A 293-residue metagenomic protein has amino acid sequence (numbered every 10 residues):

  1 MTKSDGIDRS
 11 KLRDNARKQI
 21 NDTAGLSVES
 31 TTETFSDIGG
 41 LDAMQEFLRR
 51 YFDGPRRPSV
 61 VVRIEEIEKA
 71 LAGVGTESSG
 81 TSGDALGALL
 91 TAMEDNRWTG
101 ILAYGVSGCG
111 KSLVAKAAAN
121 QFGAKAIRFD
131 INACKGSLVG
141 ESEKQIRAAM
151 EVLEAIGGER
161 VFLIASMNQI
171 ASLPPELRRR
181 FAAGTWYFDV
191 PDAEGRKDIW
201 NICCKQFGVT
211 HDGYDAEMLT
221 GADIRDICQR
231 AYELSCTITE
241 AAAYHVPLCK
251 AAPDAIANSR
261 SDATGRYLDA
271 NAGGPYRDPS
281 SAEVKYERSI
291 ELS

Functional and structural regions predicted by a protein language model:
M1-G6, S10-N15, A222-T237, P247: C-terminal helical "lid" of AAA+/P-loop NTPase domains
M1-K3, D14-Q19, Y51, P55 (+5 more regions): Alpha-helix boundary/capping residues
I7-S10, G25-L26, A155, E159 (+6 more regions): Charged, solvent-exposed alpha-helical segments that act as regulatory interaction surfaces
R9, I131, H211, G221 (+1 more regions): Structural motif detector for alpha-helix initiation sites
L12, K111-V114, Q145, D192 (+2 more regions): Generic hydrophobic secondary-structure packing signal
N15, F47, A149, I199 (+2 more regions): Generic alpha-helical secondary-structure signal
Q19-V60, K69-G73, D95-N96, K116-A117 (+3 more regions): C-terminal engagement/docking regions of AAA+ P-loop ATPases
E29-A216: Walker A/P-loop NTP-binding motif of AAA+ ATPase domains
